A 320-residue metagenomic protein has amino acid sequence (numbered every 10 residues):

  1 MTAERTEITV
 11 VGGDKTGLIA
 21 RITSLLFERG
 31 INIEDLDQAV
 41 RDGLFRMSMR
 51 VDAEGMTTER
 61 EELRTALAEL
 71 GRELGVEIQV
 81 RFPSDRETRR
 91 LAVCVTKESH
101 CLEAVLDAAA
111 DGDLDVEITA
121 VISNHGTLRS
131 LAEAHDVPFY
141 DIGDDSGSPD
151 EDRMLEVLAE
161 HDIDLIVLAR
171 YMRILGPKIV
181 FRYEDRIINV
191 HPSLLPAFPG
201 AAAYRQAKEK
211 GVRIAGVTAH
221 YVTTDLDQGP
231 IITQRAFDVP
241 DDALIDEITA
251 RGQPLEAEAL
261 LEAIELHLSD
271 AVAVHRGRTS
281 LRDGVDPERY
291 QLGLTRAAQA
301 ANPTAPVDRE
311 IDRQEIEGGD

Functional and structural regions predicted by a protein language model:
T2-G12: Short glycine-/aliphatic-rich beta-strand segments at the starts of folded cytosolic domains
V10-L18, V95: Short, surface-exposed ligand-recognition loops at beta-strand->loop->(often short) alpha-helix junctions that present
D14, D35-D37, L194: Short, well-ordered turn and helix-capping elements at secondary-structure junctions
K15-E34, L67: Short amphipathic alpha-helix segments
G30-L44: N-terminal glycine-rich anion-binding loops that anchor highly charged ligand groups
D42-L44, S48-D320: One-carbon transfer enzymes
